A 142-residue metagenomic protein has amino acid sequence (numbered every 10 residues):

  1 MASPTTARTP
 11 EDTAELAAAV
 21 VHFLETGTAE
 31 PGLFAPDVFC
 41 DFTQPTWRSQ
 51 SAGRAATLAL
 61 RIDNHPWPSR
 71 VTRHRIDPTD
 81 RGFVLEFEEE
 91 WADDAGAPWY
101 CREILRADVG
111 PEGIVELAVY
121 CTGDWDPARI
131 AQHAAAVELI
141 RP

Functional and structural regions predicted by a protein language model:
M1-P36, A136-P142: Short, low-complexity N-terminal intrinsically disordered segments enriched in polar/charged residues
A2-A7, I62-P142: A beta-strand edge to alpha-helix "cap/lid" segment located at domain peripheries
T13, V21, A55-T57, I114: Generic N-terminal initiation segments characterized by hydrophobic and/or small/turn-forming residues
L16, G27-R81: A solvent-exposed, acidic/Ser-Thr-rich amphipathic alpha-helical stretch
A19-L24, F34, C40, A107-V109 (+1 more regions): Broad hydrophobic/π-residue packing in well-ordered secondary structure
